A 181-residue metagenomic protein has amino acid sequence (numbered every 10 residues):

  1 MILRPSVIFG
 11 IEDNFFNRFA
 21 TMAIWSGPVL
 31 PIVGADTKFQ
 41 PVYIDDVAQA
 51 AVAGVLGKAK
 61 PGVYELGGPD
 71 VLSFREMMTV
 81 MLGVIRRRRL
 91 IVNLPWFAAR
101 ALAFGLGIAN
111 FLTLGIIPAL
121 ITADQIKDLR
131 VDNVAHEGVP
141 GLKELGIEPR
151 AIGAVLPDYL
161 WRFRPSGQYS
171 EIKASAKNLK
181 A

Functional and structural regions predicted by a protein language model:
M1-E12: Conserved beta-loop-beta element that borders a ligand/cofactor-binding pocket
G10-R18, G54-Y64, D70, R86-R89: Glycine/proline-rich active-site loop of Rossmann-fold NAD(P)-dependent oxidoreductases
I11-V29, E76, G83, R88-R89 (+1 more regions): Acceptor/aglycone-binding surface of glycosyltransferases and processive sugar-polymer synthases
T21-V42, D46-G67: A conserved pocket-lining segment of Rossmann-fold NAD(P)-dependent short-chain dehydrogenase/reductase
I24, L56, R86, P157-W161: Residues at helix-coil transition
K38-D45, Y64-V84, N93-F104, E148-R150: Substrate-binding strand-loop-helix patch in Rossmann-like NAD(P)-dependent oxidoreductase/epimerase domains
A48-V55, M78-M81, Y159: Hydrophobic "lid"/C-terminal helical patch of Rossmann-like NAD(P)-dependent dehydrogenase/epimerase domains
F97-A181: A hydrophobic C-terminal alpha-helical subdomain
